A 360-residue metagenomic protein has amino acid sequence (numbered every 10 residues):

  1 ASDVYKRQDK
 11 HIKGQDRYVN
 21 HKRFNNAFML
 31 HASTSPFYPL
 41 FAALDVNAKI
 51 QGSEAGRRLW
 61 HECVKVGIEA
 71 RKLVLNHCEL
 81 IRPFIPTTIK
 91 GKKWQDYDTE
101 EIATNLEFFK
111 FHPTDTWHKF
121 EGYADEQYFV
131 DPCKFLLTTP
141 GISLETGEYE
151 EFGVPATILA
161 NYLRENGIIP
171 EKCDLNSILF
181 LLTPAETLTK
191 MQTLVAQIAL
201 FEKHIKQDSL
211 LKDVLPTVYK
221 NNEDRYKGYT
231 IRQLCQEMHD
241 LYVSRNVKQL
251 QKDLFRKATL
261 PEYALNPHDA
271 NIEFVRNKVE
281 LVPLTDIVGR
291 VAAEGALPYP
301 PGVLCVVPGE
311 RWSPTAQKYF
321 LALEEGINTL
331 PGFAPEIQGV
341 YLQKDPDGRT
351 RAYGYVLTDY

Functional and structural regions predicted by a protein language model:
A1-Y5: Short, small-residue-biased leader/transition segments that mark boundaries at the very start of proteins
K6-K13: Short beta-strand-to-turn element immediately C-terminal to the catalytic PLP-Schiff-base lysine in fold type I
D9, D45-G52: Short glycine/serine- and small hydrophobic-enriched flexible loop segments
G14-K22: Active-site-adjacent bridging/hinge elements
Q15, H31-S35, R58-H61: Alpha-helix capping and helix-loop boundary segments enriched in small/acidic/polar residues
H21-A48: PLP-dependent aminotransferase class I/II
E54-Y360: Non-catalytic terminal extensions of PLP-dependent enzymes
